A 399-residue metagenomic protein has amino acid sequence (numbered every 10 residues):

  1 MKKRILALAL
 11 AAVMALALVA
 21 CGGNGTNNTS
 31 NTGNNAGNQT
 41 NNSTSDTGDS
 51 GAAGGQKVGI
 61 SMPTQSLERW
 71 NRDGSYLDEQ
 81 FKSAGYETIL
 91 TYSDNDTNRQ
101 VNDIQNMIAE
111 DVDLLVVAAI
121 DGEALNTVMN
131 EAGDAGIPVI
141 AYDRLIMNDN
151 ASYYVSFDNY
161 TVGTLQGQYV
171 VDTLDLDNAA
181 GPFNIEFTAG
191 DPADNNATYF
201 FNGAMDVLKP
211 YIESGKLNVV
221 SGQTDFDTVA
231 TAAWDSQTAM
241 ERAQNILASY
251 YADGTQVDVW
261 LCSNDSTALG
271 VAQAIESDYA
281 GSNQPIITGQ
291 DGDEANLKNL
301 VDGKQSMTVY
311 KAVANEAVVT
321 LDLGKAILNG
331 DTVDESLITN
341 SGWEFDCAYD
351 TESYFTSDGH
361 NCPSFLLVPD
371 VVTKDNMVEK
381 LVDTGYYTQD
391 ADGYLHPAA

Functional and structural regions predicted by a protein language model:
R4-N24: Sec-dependent N-terminal signal peptides of Gram-positive bacterial secreted proteins and lipoproteins
C21-A399: A residue-level marker of the well-folded mature domains of exported/periplasmic proteins
